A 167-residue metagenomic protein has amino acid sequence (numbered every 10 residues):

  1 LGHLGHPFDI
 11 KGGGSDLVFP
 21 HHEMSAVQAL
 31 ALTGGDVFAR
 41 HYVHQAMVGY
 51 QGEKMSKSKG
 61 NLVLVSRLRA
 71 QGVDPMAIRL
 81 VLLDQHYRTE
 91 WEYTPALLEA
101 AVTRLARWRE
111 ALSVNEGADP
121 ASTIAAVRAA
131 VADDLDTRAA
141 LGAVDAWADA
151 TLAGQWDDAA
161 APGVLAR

Functional and structural regions predicted by a protein language model:
L1-E116: Alpha-helical recognition segments enriched in aromatics with Gly/Pro capping that present substrate-recognition
D36, Q85-R167: Feature 926 captures the class I aminoacyl-tRNA synthetase adenylation module centered on the KMSKS loop
